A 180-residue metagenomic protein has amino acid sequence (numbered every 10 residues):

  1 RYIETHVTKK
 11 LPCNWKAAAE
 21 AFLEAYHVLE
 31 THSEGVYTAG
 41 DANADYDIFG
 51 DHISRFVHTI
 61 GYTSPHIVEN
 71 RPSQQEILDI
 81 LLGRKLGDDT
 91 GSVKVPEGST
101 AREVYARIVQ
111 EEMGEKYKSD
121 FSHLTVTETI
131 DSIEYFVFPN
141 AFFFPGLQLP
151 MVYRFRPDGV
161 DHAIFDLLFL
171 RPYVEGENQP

Functional and structural regions predicted by a protein language model:
R1-P180: C-terminal catalytic domain of Rieske-type non-heme iron oxygenases
